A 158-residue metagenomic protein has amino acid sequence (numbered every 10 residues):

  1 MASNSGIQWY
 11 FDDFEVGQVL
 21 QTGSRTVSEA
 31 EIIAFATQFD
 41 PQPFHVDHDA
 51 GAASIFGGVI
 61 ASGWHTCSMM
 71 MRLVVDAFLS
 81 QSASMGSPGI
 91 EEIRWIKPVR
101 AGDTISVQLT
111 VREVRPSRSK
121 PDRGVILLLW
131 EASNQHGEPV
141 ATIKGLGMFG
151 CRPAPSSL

Functional and structural regions predicted by a protein language model:
M1-E15, W95-T104, Q108-L158: HotDog/MaoC-like acyl-thioester-processing domains
A2-G89, A154-L158: Hot-dog-fold acyl-thioester-processing enzymes
